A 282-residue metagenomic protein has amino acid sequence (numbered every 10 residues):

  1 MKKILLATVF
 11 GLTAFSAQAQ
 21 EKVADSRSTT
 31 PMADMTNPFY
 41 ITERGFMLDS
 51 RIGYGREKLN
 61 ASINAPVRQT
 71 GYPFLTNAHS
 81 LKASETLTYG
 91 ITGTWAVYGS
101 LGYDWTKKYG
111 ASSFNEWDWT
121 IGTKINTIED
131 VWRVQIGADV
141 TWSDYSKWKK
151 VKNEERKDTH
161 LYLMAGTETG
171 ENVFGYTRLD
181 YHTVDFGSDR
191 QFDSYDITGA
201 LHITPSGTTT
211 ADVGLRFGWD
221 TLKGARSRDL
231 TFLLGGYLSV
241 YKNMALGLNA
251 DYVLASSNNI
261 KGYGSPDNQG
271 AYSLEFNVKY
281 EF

Functional and structural regions predicted by a protein language model:
F10-A17: Hydrophobic h-region of N-terminal signal peptides that target proteins for export in Gram-negative bacteria
A19-L59, H202-T209: Outer-membrane beta-barrel biogenesis signature
P38, D49, T86, G122-K124 (+5 more regions): Outer-membrane beta-barrel architecture
F46, L59, G93-G99, E129-I136 (+4 more regions): Repeated loop/turn-to-beta-strand initiation elements of outer-membrane beta-barrel proteins
S50-R56, G99-Y103, I136-W142, T177-Y181 (+4 more regions): Transmembrane beta-barrel strands of outer-membrane/channel proteins
Y54-A83, K107-S113, S256-G264: Surface-exposed strand-loop-strand hairpins of Gram-negative outer-membrane beta-barrel proteins
V97-D193, G199: Outer-membrane pore/translocation modules
L238, Y252, N268-F282: Outer-membrane beta-barrel "beta-signal"
